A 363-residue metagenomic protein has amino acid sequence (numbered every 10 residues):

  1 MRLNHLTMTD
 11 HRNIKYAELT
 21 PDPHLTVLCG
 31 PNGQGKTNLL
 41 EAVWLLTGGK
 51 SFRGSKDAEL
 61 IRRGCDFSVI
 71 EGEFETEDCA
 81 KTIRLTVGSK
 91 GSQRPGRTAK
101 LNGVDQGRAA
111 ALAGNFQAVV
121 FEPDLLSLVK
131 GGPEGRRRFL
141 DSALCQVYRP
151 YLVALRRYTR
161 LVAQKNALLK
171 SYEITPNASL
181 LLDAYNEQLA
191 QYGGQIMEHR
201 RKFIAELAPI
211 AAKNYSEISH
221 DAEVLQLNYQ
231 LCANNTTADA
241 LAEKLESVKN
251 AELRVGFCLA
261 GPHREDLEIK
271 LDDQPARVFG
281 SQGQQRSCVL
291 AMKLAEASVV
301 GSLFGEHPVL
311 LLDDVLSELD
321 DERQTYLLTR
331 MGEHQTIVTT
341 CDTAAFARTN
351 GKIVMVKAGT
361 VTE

Functional and structural regions predicted by a protein language model:
M1-P31, T175-V309, E318-E322, Y326-T329 (+3 more regions): Conserved NTPase motor "head" modules and their coupling/switch loops across ABC/AAA+ ATPases, GTPases, and GHKL ATPases
K36: Conserved lysine of the Walker
W44: Helix-to-loop junction immediately C-terminal to a conserved catalytic motif
T47-G135, D141-V147, Y151, A208-K213 (+2 more regions): Nucleotide-state sensing region of NTPase/ATPase domains
G72, Q335-D342: Structural recognition of the conserved hydrophobic beta-strand(s) that form the central parallel beta-sheet of P-loop
A110-A118, E122-E187, Q191, E363: A conserved P-loop NTPase coupling/switch region
D313-V315: Walker B catalytic acidic pair
